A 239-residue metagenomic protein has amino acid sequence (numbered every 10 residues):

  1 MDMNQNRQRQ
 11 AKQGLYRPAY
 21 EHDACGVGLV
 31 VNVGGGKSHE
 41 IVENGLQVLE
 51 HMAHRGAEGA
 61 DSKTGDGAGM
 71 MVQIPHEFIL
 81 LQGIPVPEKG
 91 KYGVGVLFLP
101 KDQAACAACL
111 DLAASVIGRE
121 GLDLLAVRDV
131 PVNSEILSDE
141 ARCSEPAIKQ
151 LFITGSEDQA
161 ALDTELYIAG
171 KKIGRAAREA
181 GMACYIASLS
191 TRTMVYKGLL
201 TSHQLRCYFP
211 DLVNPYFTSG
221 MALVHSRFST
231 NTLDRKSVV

Functional and structural regions predicted by a protein language model:
D2-R9, G14-G65, Q159, L166-S190 (+1 more regions): Extreme N-terminus nucleophile/cap motif
G59-G220, V224-R227: Extended, highly charged
R235: Flexible, small-/acidic-enriched active-site or ligand-binding loops
V238: Conserved small/polar residues in nucleotide/adenosyl-binding loops
